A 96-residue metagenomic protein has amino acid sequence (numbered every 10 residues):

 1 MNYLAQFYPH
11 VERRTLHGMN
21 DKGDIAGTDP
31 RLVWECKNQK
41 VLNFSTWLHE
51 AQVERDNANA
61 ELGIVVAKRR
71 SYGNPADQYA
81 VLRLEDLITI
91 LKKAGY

Functional and structural regions predicted by a protein language model:
M1-Y96: Catalytic phosphate/metal-binding cores of nucleic-acid and nucleotide-processing enzymes, i.e., regions that mediate
